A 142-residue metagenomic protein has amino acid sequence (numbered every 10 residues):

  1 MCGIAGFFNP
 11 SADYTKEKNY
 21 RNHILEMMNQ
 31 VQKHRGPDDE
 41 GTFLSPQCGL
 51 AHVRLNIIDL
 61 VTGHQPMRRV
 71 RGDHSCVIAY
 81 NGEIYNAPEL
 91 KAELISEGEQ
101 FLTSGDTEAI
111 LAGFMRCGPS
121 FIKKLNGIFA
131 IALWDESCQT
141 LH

Functional and structural regions predicted by a protein language model:
M1-H142: N-terminus-centric sequence/structural signature that marks the extreme N-terminus and adjacent "lid/interface" module
